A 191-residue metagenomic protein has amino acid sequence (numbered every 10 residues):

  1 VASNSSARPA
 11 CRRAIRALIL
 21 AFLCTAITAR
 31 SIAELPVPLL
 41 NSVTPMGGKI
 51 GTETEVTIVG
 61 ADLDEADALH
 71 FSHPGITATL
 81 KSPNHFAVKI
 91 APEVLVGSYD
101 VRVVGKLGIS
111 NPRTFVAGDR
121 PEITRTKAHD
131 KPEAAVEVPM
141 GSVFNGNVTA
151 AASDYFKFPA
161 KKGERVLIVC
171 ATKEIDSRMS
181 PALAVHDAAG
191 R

Functional and structural regions predicted by a protein language model:
V1-R13: N-terminal secretory signal peptides that target proteins for export/translocation
R16-T28: Bacterial N-terminal signal peptides
A29-A33: Boundary at the C-terminal end of the N-terminal hydrophobic targeting segment
E34-A78, S82-P83, P92, V96 (+4 more regions): Acidic, Ser/Thr/Pro-rich low-complexity intrinsically disordered segments
R113-M140: Predominantly extracellular/luminal regions of secreted and cell-surface proteins, especially disulfide-bonded
